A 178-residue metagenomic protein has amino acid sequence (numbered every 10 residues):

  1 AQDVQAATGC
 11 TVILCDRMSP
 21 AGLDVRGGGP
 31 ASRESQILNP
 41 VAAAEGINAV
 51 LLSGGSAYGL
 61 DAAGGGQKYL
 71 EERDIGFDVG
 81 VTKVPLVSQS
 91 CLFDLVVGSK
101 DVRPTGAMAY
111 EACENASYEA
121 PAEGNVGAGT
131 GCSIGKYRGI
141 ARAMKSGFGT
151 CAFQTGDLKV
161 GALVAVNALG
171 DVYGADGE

Functional and structural regions predicted by a protein language model:
A1-E178: Alpha/propeptide regions of enzymes that mature by internal proteolysis
